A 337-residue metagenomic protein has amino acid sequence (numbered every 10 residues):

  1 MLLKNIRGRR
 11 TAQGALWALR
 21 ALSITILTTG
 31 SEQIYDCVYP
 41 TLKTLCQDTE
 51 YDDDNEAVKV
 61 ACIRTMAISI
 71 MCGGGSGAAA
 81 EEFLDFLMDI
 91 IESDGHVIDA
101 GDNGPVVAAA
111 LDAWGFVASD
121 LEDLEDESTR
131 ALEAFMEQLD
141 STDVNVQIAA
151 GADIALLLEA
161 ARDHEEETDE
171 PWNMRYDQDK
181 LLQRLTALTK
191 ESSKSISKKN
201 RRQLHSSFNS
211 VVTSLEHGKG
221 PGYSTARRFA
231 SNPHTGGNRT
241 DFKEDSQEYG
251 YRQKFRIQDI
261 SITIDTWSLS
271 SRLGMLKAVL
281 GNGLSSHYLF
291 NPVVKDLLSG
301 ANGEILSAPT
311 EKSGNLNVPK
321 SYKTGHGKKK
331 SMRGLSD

Functional and structural regions predicted by a protein language model:
M1-I6, I34-D48, A78-S93, D126-Q138 (+2 more regions): HEAT/HEAT-like alpha-solenoid repeats
M1-T41, D53-N55, V60, M71-F83: Extreme N-terminal segments of fungal proteins
L2-N5, A18-T29, L45-C46, C62-G73 (+5 more regions): Hydrophobic residues within the alpha-helices of tandem HEAT/HEAT-like
K4-G14, T44-V58, S93-P105, A134-I148 (+1 more regions): Short coil/turn segments at helix-helix junctions and helix-capping linkers within large alpha-helical proteins
G14-W17, A21-I24, C37, T41 (+11 more regions): Alpha-solenoid helical repeat scaffolds
T25-Y35, Q47-Y51, I68-A79, H96-V97 (+3 more regions): Flexible helix-coil junctions and inter-repeat linker/turn elements that act as hinges within alpha-solenoid scaffolds
M136-E137, V146-A149, L158-R162, Y176 (+5 more regions): Long, repeat-rich segments with strong aromatic
K190-D337: Long C-terminal extensions of eukaryotic subunits of large macromolecular complexes
